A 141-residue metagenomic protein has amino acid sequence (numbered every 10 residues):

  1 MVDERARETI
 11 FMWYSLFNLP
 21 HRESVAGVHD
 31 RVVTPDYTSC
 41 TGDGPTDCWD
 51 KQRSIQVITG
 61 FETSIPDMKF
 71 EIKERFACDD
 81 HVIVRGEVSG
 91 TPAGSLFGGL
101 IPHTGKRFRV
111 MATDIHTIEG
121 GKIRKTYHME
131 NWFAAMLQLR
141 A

Functional and structural regions predicted by a protein language model:
M1-A141: C-terminal and inter-domain tail/linker signature
